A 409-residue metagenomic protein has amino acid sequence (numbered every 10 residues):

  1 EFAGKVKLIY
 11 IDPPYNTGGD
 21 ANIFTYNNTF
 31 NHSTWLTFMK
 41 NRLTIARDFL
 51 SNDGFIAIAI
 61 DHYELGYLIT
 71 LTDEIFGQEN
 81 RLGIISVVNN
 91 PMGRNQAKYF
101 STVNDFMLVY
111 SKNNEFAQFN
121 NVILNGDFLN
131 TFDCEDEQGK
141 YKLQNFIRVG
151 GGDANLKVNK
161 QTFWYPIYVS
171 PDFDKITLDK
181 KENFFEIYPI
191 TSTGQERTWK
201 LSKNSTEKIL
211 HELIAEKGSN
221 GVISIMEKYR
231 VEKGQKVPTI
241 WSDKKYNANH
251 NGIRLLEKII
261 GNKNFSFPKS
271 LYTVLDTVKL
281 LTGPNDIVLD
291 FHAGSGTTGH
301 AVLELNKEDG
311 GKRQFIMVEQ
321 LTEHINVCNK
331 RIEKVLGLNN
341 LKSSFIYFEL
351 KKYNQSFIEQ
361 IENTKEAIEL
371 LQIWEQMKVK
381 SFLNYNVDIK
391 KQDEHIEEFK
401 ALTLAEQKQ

Functional and structural regions predicted by a protein language model:
F2-A3, K7, D20, R42-R47 (+5 more regions): Accessory, often C-terminal, charged low-complexity segments
G4-A21, T72, V288-L303: Conserved proline-anchored active-site loop of SAM-dependent methyltransferases that bridges a beta-strand
K7-I9, P13-T37, R42, S51-D53 (+1 more regions): Mobile active-site "lid"/loop adjacent to the S-adenosyl-L-methionine
Y26, F30, R94, E257-G261: Short coil/turn segments at secondary-structure junctions
N31-M39, F265-S270, H324-N326: Phosphate/oxyanion-binding active-site loops and adjacent basic polyanion-contact surfaces
G54-I58: Conserved beta-strand signature within the Rossmann-like core of class I S-adenosyl-L-methionine
H250-N285, E304: Glycine-rich adenosyl-nucleotide cofactor-binding module
